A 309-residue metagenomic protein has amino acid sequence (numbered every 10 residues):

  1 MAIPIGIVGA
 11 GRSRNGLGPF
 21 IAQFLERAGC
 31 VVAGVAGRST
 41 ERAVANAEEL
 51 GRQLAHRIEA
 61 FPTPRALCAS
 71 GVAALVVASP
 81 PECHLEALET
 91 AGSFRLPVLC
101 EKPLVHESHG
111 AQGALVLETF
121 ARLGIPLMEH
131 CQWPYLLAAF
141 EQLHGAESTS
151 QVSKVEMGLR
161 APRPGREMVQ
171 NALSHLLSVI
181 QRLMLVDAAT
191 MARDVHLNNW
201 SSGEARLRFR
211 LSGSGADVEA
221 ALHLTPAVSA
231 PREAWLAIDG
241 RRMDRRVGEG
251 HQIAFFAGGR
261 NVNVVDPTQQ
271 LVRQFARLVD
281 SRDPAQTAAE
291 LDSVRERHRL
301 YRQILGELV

Functional and structural regions predicted by a protein language model:
M1-Q53: N-terminal Rossmann-like dinucleotide-binding module
V31, P97, P126: Residue-level detector of anion-binding/catalytic polar loops
A33, V72-A73, S153: Conserved acidic residues
Q53, A74-V76, A276-V309: C-terminal helix-rich "cap/oligomerization" subdomain common to oxidoreductases
H56-L99, P103-T119: Beta-loop-alpha module in the N-terminal Rossmann-like domain of NAD(P)-dependent dehydrogenases, especially those
V105-R163: A contiguous active-site-proximal alpha/beta segment in oxidoreductase catalytic domains
G158-P231, D292-E296: Rossmann-like dinucleotide-binding domain that binds NAD(P)(H)
N199-S202, G213-V279, D283-A288: NAD(P)-dinucleotide binding in Rossmann-like oxidoreductases
